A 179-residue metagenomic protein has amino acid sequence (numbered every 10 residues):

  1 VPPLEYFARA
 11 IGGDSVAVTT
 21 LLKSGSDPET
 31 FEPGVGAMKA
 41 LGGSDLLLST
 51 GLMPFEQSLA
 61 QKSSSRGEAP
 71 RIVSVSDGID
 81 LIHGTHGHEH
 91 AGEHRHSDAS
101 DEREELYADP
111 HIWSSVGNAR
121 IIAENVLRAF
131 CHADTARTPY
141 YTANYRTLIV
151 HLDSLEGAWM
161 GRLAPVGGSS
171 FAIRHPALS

Functional and structural regions predicted by a protein language model:
V1-S179: Extracytoplasmic metal-acquisition and chelation regions
